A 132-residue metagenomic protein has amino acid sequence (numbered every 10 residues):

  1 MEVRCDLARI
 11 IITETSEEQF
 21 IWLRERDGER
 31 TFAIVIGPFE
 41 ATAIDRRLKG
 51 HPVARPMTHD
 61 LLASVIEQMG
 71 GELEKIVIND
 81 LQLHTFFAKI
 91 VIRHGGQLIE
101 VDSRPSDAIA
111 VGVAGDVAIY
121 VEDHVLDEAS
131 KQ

Functional and structural regions predicted by a protein language model:
M1-Q132: Divalent-cation
